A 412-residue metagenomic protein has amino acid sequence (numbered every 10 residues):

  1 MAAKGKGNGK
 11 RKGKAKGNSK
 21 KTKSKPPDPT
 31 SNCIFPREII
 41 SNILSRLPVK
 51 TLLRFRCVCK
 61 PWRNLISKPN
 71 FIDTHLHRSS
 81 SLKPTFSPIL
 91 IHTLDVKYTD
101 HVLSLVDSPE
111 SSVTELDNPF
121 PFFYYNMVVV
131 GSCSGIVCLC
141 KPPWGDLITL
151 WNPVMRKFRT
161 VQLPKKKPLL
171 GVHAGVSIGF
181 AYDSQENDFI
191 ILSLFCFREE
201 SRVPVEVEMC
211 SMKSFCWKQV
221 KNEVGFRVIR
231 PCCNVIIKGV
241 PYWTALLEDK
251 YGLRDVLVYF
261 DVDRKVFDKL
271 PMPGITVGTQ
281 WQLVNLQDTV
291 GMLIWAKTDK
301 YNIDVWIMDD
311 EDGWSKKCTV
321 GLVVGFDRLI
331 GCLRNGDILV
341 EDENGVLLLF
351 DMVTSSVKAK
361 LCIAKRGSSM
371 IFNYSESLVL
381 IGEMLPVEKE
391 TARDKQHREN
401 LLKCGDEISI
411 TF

Functional and structural regions predicted by a protein language model:
M1-F412: N-terminal entry/capping and adjacent linker segments that precede and initiate structured domains
